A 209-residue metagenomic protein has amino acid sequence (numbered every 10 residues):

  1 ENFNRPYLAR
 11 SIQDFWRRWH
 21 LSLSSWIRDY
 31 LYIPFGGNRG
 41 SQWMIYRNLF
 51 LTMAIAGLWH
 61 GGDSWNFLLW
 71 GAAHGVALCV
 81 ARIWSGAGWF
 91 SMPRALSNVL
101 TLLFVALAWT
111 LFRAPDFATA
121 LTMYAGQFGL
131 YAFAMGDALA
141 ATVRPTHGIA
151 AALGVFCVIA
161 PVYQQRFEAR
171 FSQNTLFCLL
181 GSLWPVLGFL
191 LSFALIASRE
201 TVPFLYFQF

Functional and structural regions predicted by a protein language model:
E1-F3: Catalytic core of membrane glycerolipid acyltransferases/transacylases, capturing the structured, soluble-facing
R5, A9-Q208: Non-catalytic, membrane-anchoring transmembrane segments at the edges
